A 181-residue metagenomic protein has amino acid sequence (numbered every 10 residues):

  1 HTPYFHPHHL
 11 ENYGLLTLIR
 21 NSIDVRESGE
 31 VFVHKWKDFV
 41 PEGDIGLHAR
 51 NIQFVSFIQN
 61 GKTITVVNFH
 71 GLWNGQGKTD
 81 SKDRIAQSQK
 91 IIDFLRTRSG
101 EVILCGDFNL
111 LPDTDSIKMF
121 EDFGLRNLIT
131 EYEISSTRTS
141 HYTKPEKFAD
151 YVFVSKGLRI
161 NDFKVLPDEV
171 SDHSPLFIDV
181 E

Functional and structural regions predicted by a protein language model:
H1-T63, R159, K164-P167: Structured beta-strand-rich core segments of catalytic domains in phosphoester-bond hydrolases
T2-P7, R20, V31, F69-L72 (+2 more regions): Active-site-proximal beta-strand/loop segments in catalytic clefts of secreted hydrolases
H9-L15, R26, N74-Q76, L111-T114 (+1 more regions): Short catalytic/ligand-binding loop motif for oxyanion handling, primarily in non-cytosolic enzymes, centered on
L10, S28, I45-R50, T79 (+3 more regions): Soluble or luminal CAZymes and related metallo-dependent hydrolases
L15-T17, I52-S56, N68, Y151-V152 (+1 more regions): Conserved hydrophobic/aromatic beta-strand scaffold that supports enzyme active sites
W36-G46, L72-K82, H141: Acidic/histidine-rich helix-loop elements that form or flank divalent-metal/phosphate-binding sites at the catalytic
A49-F69, D80-C105, I117-F120: His/acidic metal-ligating clusters that form di-metal
D93-V102, N109-E181: Metal-dependent phosphoester-hydrolase catalytic domains
